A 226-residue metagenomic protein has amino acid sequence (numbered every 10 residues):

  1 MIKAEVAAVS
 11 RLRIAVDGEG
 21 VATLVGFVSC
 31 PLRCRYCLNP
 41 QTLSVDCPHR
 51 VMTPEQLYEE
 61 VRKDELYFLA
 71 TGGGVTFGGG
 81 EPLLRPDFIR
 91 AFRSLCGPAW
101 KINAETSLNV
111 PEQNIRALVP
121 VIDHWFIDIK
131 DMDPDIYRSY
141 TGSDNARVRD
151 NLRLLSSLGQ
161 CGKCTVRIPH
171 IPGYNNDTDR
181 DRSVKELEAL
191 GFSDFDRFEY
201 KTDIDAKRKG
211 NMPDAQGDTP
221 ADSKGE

Functional and structural regions predicted by a protein language model:
M1-D46, K63-L69, T219, S223-K224: N-terminal [4Fe-4S]-dependent radical SAM core
G26-S29, V45, F77, E81 (+4 more regions): Solvent-exposed, non-transmembrane amphipathic alpha-helical segments
Q41-C47, R138-D144, N211-D214: Short glycine-enriched, charge-decorated loop/helix-capping segments at active-site entrances that position
R50: Catalytic-pocket segment enriched in acidic/His residues
R62-L66, T71-G74, G78-G79, L83-A206: Conserved AdoMet/S-adenosylmethionine-binding subsite of the radical SAM
V166, I204-E226: Short acidic, glycine/proline-enriched helix-loop-strand junctions
